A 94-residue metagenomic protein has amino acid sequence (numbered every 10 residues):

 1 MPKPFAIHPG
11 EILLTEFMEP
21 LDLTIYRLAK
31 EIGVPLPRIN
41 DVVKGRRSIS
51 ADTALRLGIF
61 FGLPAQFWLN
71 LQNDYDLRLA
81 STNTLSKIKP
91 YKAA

Functional and structural regions predicted by a protein language model:
M1-L23: A short, Lys/Arg-rich alpha-helix, primarily the initiator
M18, A29, G58: The alpha-helix within a helix-turn-helix
L23-D41: Short alpha-helical DNA-recognition segment
R46-I59: Short, basic-rich loop-to-helix N-cap that marks the start of a DNA-contacting helix
R56-D76: A contiguous, mid-protein "functional segment" used to position or interact with cofactors/ions or partner subunits
L69-A94: Short, charged recognition helix plus adjacent turn of helix-turn-helix-like nucleic-acid-binding domains
